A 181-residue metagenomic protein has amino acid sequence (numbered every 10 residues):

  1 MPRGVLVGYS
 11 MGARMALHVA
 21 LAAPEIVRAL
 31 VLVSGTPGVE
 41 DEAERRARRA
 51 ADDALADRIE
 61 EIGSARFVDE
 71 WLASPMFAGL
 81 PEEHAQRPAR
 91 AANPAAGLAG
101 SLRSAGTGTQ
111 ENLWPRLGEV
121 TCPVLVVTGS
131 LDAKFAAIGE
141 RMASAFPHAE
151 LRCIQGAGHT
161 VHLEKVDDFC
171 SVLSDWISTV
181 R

Functional and structural regions predicted by a protein language model:
M1-Y9: Alpha/beta-hydrolase fold nucleophile elbow
G8, G12, A16: Gly/Ala-rich beta-loop-alpha elbow adjacent to hydrolase catalytic centers
H18-A22, I26-I59: Flexible "cap/lid" loop of the alpha/beta hydrolase fold
D53-I59, E70-P81, S101-G108: Helix-loop "lid/cap" segments that line or gate small-molecule binding pockets
N93-S144: Conserved serine/cysteine hydrolase catalytic core
A143-H159: Catalytic histidine neighborhood in serine/cysteine hydrolases with alpha/beta-hydrolase-type architecture
A157-C170: Catalytic histidine-centered segment of alpha/beta-hydrolase-like enzymes
V172-V180: C-terminal alpha-helix
